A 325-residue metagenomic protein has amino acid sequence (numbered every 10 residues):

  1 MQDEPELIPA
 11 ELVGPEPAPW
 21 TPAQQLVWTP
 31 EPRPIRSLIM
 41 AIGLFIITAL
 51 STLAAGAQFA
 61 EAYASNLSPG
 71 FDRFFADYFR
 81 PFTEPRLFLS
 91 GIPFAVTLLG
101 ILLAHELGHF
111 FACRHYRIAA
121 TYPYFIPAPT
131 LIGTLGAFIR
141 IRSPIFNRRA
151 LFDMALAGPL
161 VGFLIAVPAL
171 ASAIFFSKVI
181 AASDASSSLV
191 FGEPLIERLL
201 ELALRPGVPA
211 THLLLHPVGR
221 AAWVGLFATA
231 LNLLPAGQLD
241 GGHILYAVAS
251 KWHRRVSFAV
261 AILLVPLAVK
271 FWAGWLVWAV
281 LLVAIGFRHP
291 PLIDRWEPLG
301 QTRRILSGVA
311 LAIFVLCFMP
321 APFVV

Functional and structural regions predicted by a protein language model:
M1-V325: Hydrophobic transmembrane alpha-helices and their immediate loop junctions in multi-pass integral membrane proteins
